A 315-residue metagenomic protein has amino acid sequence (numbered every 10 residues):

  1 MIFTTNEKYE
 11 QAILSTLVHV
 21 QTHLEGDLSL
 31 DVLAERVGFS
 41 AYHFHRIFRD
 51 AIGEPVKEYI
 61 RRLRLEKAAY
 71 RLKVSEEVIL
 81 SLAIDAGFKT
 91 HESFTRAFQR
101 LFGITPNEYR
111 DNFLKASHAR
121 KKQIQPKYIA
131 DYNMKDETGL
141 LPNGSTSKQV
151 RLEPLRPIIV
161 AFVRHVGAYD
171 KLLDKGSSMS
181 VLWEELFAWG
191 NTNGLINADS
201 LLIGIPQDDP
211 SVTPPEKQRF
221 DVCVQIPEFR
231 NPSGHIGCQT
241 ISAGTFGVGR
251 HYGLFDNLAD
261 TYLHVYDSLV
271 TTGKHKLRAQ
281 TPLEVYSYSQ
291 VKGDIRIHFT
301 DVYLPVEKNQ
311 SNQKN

Functional and structural regions predicted by a protein language model:
I2, Q11-P55, R71-H91, T95: DNA-binding recognition helix and immediately preceding turn/loop of helix-turn-helix/winged-helix domains
I2-Y9, I295: Alpha-helix initiation/capping motif
T5-N6, H23, L172-G176: Short, N-terminal intrinsically disordered low-complexity segments that are rich in Pro/Gly and polar/charged residues
E10-L14, R62-E66: Short alpha-helical elements of helix-turn-helix
I47, E54, E58, E66 (+4 more regions): A solvent-exposed interaction/effector surface
